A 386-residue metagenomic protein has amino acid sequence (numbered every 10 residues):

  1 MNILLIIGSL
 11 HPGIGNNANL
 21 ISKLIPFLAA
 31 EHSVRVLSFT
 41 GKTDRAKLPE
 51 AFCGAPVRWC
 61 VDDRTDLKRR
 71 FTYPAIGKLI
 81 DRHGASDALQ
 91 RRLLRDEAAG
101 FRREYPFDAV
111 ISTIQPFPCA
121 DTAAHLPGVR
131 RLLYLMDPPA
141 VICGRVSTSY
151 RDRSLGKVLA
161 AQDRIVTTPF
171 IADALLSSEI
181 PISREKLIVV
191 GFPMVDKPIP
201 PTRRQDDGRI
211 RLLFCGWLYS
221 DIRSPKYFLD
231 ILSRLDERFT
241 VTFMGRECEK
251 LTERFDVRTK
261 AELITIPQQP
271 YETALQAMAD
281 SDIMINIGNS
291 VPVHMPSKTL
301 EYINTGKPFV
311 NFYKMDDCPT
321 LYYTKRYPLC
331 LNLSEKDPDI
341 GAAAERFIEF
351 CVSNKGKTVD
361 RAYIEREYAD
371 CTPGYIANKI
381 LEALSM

Functional and structural regions predicted by a protein language model:
M1-C60, S233-D236: N-terminal subdomain of nucleotide-sugar transferases
L4, Q205-I222, L229: Conserved donor-binding/catalytic core segment of Leloir-type glycosyltransferases
L24, P118, T148-T167: Membrane-proximal helix-turn-helix segments that form the acceptor-binding/catalytic region of lipid-linked
D44, D87-R95, V110-G128: An aromatic- and histidine-rich active-site surface loop
P139-V158, D196, D221-I222: Nucleotide-sugar donor phosphate/pyrophosphate-binding loop at the beta->alpha transition of glycosyltransferases
A160-L187: A short, active-site helix/loop in glycosyltransferases that binds the activated sugar's phosphate group
G245, L251-T273: Nucleotide-activated donor-binding/catalytic signature segment of Leloir-type glycosyltransferases, i.e., the conserved
A279-D370: Catalytic binding pocket for nucleotide-activated donors in carbohydrate/polymer assembly enzymes
